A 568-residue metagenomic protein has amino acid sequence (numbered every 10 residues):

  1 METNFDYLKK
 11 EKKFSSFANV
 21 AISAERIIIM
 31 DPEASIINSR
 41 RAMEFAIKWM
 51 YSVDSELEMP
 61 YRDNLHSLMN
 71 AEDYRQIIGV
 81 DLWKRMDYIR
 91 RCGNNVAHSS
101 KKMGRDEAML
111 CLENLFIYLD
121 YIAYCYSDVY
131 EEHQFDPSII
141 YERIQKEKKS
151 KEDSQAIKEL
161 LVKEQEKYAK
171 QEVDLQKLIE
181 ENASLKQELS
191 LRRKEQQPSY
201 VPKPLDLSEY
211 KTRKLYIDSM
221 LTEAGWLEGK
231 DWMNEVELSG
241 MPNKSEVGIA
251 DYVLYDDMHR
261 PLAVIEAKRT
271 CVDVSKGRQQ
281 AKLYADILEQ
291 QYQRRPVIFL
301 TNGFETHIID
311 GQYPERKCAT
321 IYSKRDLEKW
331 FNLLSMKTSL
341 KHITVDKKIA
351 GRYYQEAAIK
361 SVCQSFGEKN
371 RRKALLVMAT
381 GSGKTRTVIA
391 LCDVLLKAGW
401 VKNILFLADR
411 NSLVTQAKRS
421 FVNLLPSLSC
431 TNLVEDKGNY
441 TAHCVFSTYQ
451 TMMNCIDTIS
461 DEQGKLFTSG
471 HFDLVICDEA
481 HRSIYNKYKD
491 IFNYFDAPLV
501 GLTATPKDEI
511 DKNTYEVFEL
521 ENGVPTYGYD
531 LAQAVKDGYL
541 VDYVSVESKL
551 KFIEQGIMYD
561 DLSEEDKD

Functional and structural regions predicted by a protein language model:
M1-Q165: Amphipathic alpha-helical interface elements
G104, G381, D478, T503: Conserved G/P- and acidic residue-centered "switch" motifs that form tight phosphate/ATP-binding loops in soluble
D120-N403, A408, S412-L428, Y440-C444 (+4 more regions): ATP-dependent helicase/translocase motor core
N302-G303, S447-T451, E479, L502-P506: A short beta-strand-to-loop transition that corresponds to the Sensor-1 phosphate-sensing loop of AAA+ P-loop ATPases
L413, T451, E479-S483, D490 (+1 more regions): Residues immediately C-terminal
C430-G438: Short acidic low-complexity segments
Q463-G501: SF2 helicase catalytic motif II
K512-D568: Interdomain helical connector at the RecA1-RecA2 junction of SF1/SF2 helicase-like NTPases
